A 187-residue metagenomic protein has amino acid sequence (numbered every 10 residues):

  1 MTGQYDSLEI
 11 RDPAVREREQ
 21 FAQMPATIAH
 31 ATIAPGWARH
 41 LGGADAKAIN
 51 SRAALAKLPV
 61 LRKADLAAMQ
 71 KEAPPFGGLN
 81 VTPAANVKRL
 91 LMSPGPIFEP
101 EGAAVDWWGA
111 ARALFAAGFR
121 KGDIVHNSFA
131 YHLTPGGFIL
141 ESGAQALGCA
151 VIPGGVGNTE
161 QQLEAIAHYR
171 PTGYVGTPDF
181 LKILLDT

Functional and structural regions predicted by a protein language model:
M1-A116, R120-K121: Nucleotide 5′-phosphate-binding alpha/beta core
P35, V156, P178-D179: Alpha-helix N-cap/helix-start capping motif
H40, Q161, I183-L184: Phosphate- and divalent-cation-binding pockets in alpha/beta enzyme and binding domains that engage nucleotide-derived
A116-V151: Conserved AMP-binding loop of ANL adenylate-forming enzymes
F129, N158-E160, L181: Positions that flank functional sites
V151-I166: ATP-dependent adenylate-forming carboxylate-activation enzymes
Y169: Active-site charged/polar residues at nucleotide-handling catalytic sites that mediate phosphoryl, nucleotidyl
T172-T187: Adenylate-forming
